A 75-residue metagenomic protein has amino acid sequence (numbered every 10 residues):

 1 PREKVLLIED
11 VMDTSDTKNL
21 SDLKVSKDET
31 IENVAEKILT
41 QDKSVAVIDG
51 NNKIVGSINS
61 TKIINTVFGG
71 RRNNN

Functional and structural regions predicted by a protein language model:
P1-L23: Bateman (tandem CBS) regulatory domains
L23-K43, V47-N51, S60-N75: The conserved cystathionine-beta-synthase
